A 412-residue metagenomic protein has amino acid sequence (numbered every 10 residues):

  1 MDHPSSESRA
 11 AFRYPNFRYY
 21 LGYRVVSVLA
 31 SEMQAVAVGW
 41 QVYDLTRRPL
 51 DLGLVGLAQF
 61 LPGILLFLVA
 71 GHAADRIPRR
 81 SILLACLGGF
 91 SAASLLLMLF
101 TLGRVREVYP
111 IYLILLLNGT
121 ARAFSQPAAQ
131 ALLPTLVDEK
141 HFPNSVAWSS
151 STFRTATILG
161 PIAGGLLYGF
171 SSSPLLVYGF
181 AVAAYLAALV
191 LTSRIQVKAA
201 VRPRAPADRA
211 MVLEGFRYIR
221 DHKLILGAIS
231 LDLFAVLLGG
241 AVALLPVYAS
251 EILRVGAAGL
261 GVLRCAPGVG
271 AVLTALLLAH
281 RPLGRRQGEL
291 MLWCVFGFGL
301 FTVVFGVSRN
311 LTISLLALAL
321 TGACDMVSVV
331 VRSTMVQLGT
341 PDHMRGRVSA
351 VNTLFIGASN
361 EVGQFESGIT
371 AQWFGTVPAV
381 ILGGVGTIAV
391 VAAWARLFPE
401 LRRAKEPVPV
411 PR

Functional and structural regions predicted by a protein language model:
M1-S5, S193-R217, A404-P411: Flexible cytoplasmic inter-helical loops of multi-pass small-molecule transporters
D2-P62, R217-P267: Helix-loop boundary and gating motifs at the non-cytosolic
Y19-Y20, R106-I114, G227-A228, T312-L318: Short hydrophobic/alpha-helical segments at membrane-entry points of transmembrane helices in Major Facilitator
S27-V28, Q59, N118, S149-F153 (+4 more regions): Structural signature of transmembrane alpha-helices in multi-pass secondary transporters
V38, F124-V137, V327-T340: Intracellular juxtamembrane helix-capping segments at the cytosolic ends of symmetry-related transmembrane helices
G39-L45, M98-G103, L159-F180, E251-L253 (+1 more regions): Transmembrane alpha-helix termini and helix-breaking/packing motifs in multi-pass membrane transporters
V55, I64-V69, R76, R80-A92 (+6 more regions): C-terminal transmembrane bundle of multi-pass solute transporters/carriers
I114-T155: Cytoplasmic helix-loop-helix junction between adjacent transmembrane helices in 12-TM secondary transporters
